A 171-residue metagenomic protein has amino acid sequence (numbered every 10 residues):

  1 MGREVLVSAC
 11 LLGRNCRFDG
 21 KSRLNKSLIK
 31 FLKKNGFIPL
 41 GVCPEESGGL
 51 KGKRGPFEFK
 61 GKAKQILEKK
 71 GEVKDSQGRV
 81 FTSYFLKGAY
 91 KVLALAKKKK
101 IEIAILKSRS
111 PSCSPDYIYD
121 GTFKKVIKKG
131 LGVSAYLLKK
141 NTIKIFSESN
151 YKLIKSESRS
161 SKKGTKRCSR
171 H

Functional and structural regions predicted by a protein language model:
M1-L6: Extreme N-terminal starter segment of soluble prokaryotic enzymes
C10, K107-P111, N150: Short, well-ordered beta-to-alpha junction loops that form the rim of enzyme active sites and present histidine/acidic
G13-G20: Short N-terminal binding/cap micro-motifs at the start of the first secondary-structure element
F18, S47, L67-L95, V126-H171: Divalent-metal-activated hydrolytic enzyme cores
N25-V73: Short, surface-exposed acidic-centric catalytic microdomains
F57-G61, T122-K124, G164-T165: Short, hinge-like loop/turn segments at secondary-structure boundaries
A96-I101: Glycine-rich phosphate-binding loop signature in dinucleotide/nucleotide-binding domains
I103-I118, T122: Internal, conserved structured core segments that host functional sites
